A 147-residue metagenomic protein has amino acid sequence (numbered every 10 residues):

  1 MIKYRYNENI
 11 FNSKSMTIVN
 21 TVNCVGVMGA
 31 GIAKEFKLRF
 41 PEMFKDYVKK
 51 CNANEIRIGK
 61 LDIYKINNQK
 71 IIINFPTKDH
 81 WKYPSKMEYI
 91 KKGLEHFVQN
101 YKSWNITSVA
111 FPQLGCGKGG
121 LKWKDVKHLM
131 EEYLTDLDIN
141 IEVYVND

Functional and structural regions predicted by a protein language model:
M1-D147: Macrodomain-like recognition of ADP-ribose-binding/processing modules
